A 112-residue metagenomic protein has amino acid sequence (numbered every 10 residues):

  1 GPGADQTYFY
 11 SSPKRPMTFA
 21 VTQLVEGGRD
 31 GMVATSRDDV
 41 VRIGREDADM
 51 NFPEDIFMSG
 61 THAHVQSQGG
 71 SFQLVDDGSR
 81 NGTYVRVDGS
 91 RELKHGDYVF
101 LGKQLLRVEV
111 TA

Functional and structural regions predicted by a protein language model:
G1-E54, Q104-R107, T111-A112: Intrinsically disordered, low-complexity acidic Ser/Thr-rich regulatory segments
M32-K103: Forkhead-associated
